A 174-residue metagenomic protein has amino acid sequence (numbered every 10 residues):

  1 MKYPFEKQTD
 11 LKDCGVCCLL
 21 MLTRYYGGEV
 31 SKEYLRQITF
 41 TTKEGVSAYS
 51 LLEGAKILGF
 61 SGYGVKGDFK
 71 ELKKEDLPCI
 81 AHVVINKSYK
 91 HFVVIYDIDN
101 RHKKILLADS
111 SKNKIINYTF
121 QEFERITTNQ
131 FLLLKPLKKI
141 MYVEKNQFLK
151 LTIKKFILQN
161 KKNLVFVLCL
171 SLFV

Functional and structural regions predicted by a protein language model:
M1-F69, K74-E75, Y89: Cysteine-nucleophile protease catalytic domains, especially the papain-like/related folds used in DUB/UBL proteases
V16, T39-V46, L52, L72-C169: Noncatalytic regulatory segments and standalone regulatory/sensor domains
S171-V174: Residue-level hotspots within the lipid-embedded alpha helices of multi-pass solute transporters
